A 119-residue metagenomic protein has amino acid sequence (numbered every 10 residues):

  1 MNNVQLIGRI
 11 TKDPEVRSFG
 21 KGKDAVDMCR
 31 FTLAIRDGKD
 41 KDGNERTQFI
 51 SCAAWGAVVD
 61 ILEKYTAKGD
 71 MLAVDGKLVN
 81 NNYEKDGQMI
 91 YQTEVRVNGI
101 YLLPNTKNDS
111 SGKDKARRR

Functional and structural regions predicted by a protein language model:
M1, R9-T11, W55: A short, compositionally biased micro-patch
M1-N2, P14-D24, K39-E45, D60 (+3 more regions): Acidic, gly/ser/pro-rich intrinsically disordered tails
Q5, T11, M28, T47-F49 (+1 more regions): Short coil/loop residues immediately preceding or within conserved phosphate-binding loops of NTP-utilizing enzyme
Q5-K12, L33, K68-V79, V97-I100: OB-fold and OB-like beta-barrel modules that bind single-stranded nucleic acids
F19, F31, V79-N82: Short histidine
R30-I35, S51-A54, T93-V95: Short, acidic/hydrophobic/Gly-rich beta-strand patch recurrent on exposed beta strands that often constitutes part
N44-V58: Disulfide-stabilized netrin-like
W55-I90: Beta-rich strand-turn-strand
